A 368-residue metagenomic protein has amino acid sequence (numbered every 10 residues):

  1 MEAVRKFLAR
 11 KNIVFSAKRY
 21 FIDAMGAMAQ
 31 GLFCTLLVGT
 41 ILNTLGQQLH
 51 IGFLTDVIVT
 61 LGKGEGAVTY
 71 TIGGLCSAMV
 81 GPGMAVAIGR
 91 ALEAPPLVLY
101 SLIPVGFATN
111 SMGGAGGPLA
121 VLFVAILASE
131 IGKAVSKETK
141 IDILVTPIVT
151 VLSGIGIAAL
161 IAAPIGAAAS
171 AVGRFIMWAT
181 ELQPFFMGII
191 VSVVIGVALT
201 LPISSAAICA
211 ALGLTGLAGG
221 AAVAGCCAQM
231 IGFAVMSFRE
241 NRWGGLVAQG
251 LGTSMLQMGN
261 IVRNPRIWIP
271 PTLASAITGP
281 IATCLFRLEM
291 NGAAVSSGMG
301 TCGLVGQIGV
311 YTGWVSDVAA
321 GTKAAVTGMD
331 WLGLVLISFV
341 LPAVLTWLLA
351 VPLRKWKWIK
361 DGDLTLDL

Functional and structural regions predicted by a protein language model:
M1-L368: Pore-lining transmembrane helices
